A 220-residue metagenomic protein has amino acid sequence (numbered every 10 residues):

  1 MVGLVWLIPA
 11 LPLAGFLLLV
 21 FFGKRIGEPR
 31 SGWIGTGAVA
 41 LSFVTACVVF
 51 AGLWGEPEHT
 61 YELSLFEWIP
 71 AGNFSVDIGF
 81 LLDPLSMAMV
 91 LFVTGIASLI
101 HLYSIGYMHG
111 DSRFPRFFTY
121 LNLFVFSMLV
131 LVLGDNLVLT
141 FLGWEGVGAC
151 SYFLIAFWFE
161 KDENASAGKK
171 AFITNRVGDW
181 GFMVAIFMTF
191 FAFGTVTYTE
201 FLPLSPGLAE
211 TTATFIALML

Functional and structural regions predicted by a protein language model:
M1-L220: ...captures the hydrophobic TM-helix bundle architecture rather than a specific catalytic motif, and can also fire on
